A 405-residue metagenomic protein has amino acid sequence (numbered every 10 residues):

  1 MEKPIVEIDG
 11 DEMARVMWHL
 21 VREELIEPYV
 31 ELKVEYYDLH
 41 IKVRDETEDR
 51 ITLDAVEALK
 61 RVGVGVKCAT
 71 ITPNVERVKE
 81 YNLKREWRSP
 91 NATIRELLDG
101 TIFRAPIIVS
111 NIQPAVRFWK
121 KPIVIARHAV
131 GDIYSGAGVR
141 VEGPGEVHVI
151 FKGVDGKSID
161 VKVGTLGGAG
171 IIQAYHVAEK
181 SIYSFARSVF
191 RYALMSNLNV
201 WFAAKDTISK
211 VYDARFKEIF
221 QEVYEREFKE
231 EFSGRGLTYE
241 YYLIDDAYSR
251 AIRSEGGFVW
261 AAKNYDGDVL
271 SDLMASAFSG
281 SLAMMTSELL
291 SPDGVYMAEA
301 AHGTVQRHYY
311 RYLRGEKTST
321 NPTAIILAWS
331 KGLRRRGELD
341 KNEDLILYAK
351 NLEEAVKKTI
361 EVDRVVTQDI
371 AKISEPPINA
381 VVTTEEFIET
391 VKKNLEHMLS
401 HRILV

Functional and structural regions predicted by a protein language model:
M1-K3, L32, K60-V64, D99 (+9 more regions): Short coil/turn connectors at secondary-structure junctions
M1-L20, V149-Y242: Glycine-rich phosphate/diphosphate-binding loop of Rossmann-like nucleotide-binding domains
E2-K3, M13, M17, E23-E48 (+1 more regions): N-terminal alpha-helical transmembrane segments of multi-pass membrane transport and channel/translocase proteins
D9-D11, G63, I125, V189 (+3 more regions): Buried hydrophobic positions in well-ordered alpha/beta secondary-structure cores of metabolic enzymes
I41-A55, K217-F258: N-terminal small/polar loop signature for handling phosphorylated ligands or for N-terminal nucleophile
K42-V154, Y265-V269: N-terminal glycine-rich phosphate/adenylate-binding segment common to multiple enzyme folds
A251-N351, A355-D363: Glycine-rich phosphate/nucleotide-binding loop
G315-T320, E338-V405: Internal helix-turn-beta structural module
